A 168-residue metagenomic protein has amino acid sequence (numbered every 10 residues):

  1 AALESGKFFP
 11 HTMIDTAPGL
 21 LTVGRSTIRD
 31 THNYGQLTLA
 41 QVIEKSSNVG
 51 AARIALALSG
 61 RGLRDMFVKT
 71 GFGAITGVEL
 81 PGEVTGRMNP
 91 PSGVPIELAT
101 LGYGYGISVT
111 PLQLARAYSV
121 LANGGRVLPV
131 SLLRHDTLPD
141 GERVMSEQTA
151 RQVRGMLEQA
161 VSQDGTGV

Functional and structural regions predicted by a protein language model:
A2-V168: Beta-lactam-recognizing serine transpeptidase/beta-lactamase-like catalytic domain environment
